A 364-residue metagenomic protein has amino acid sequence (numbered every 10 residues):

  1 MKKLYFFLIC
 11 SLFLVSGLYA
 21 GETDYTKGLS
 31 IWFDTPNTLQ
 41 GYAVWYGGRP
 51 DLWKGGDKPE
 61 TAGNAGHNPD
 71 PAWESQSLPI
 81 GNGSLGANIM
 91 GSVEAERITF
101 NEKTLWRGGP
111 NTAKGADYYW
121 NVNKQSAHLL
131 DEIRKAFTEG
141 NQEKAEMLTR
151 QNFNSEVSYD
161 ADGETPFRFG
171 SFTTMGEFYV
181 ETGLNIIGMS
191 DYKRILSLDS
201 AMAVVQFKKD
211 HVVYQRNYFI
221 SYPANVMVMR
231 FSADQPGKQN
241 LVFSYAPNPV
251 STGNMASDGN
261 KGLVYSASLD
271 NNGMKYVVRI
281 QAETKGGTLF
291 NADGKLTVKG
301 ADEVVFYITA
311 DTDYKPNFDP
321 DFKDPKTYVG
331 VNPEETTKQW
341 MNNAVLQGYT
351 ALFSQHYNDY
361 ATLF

Functional and structural regions predicted by a protein language model:
M1-L4: Positively charged n-region of N-terminal signal peptides that target proteins for export
F6-F7, G83: Secretory pathway export signals and precursors
F7-S16: Bacterial N-terminal signal peptides
G21-F364: Aromatic-residue-lined binding/catalytic grooves and analogous aromatic/hydrophobic interfacial grooves in multimeric
